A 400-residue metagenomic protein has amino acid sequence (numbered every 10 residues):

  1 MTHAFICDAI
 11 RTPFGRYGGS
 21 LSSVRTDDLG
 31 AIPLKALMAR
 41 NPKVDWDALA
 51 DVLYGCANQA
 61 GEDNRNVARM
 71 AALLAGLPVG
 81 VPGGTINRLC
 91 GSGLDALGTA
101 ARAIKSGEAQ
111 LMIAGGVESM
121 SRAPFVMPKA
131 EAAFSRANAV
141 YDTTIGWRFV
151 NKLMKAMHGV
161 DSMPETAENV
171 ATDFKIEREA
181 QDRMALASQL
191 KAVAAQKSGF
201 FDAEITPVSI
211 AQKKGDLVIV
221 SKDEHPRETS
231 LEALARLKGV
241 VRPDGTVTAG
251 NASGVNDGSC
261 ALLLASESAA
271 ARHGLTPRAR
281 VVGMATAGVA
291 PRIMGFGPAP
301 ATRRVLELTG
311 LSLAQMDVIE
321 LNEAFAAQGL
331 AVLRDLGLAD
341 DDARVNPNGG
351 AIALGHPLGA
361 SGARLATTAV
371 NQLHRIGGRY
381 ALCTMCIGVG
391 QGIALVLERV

Functional and structural regions predicted by a protein language model:
M1-A71, A75, P82, T166-R178 (+5 more regions): Conserved active-site "lid/cap" helical segment
M1-T26, I145, S230-F296, P300 (+4 more regions): Condensing-enzyme catalytic core mediating Claisen C-C bond formation in acyl metabolism
R11, S23, D27-I32, K43 (+3 more regions): N-terminal extracellular/periplasmic Venus flytrap/periplasmic-binding protein-like
V24, W46, C56-L111, T144-W147 (+5 more regions): Conserved catalytic cysteine-centered active-site region of acyl-thioester-dependent Claisen-condensing enzymes
Y54, E168, E204, Q212 (+1 more regions): Active-site pocket-lining segment
I86-E118, A171-F200, A261-S268, L333-R334 (+2 more regions): Active-site-proximal alpha-helical scaffold in enzymes
Q110-N169: Flexible glycine-/small-residue-enriched beta->alpha junction loops that bind anionic phosphate/pyrophosphate groups
